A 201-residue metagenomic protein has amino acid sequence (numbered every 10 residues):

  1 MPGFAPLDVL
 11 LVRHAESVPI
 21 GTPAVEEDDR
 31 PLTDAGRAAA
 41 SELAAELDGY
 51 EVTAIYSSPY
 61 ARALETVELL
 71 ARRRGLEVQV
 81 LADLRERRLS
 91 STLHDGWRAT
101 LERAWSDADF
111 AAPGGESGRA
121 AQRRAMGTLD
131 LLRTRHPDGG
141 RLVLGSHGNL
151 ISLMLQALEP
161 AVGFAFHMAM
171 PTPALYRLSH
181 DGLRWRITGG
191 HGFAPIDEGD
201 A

Functional and structural regions predicted by a protein language model:
M1-P6, L76-V80, R87-R98, T134 (+2 more regions): Acidic, low-complexity terminal tails and accessory targeting/binding regions of phosphate-metabolizing enzymes
F4-V80: Active-site-proximal alpha-helix that buttresses catalytic centers in soluble enzyme cores
V9, G140-G148: Generic beta-sheet signal
E16, G148-N149: Alpha-helix/helix-capping structural signal
R30-P31, R72-G127, T188-G189: Phosphate-handling substructures
S41-D48, Q122, M126-T134, L155: Generic structural signal for well-ordered alpha-helical scaffold segments
S57-S58, R123, G145-S146: Short beta-strand scaffold positions
L69, L153-A157: Active-site signature of alpha/beta-hydrolase-fold catalytic machinery across serine- and Asp/Cys-nucleophile hydrolases
